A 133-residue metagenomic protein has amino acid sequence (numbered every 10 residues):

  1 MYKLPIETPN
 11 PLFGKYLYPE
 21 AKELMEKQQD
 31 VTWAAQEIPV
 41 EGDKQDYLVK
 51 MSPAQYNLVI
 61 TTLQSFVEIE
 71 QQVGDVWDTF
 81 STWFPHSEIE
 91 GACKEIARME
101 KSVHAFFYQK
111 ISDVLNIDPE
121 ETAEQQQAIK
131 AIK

Functional and structural regions predicted by a protein language model:
M1-K133: Non-heme di-metal
